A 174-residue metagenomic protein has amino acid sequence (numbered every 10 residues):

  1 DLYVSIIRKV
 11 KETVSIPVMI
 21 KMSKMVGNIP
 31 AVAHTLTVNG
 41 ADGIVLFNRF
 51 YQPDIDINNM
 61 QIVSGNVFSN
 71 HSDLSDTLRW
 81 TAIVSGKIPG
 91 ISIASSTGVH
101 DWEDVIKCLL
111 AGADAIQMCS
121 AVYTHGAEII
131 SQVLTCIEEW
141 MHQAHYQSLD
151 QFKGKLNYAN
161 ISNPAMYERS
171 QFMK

Functional and structural regions predicted by a protein language model:
D1-A94, H100-M118, S162-S170: Alpha/beta enzyme core
K9, T35, I83, E128 (+3 more regions): Alpha-helical scaffold segments in soluble metabolic enzymes
D54, K107, T124-G126, I130 (+2 more regions): Residues in flexible loops and secondary-structure boundaries
I55-N70, Y123-Y146: C-terminal helical cap(s) of enzyme catalytic domains, especially alpha/beta-barrels
L74, T135-K174: Extended, intrinsically disordered, low-complexity segments
S96-T97, H125: Small/polar loops that bind or transfer phosphate-bearing groups
G98-V99, K155: Gly/Ser/Thr-rich helix-start
